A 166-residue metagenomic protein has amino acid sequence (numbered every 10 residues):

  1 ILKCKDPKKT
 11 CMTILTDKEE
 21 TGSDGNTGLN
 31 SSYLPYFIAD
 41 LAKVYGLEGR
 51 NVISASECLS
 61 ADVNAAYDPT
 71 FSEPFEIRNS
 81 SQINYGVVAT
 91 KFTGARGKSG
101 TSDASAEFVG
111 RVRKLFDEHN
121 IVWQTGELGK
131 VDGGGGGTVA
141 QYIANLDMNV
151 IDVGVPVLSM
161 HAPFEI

Functional and structural regions predicted by a protein language model:
I1-L2, P35-A39, V109-R113, A140: Predominant activation on well-ordered alpha-helical scaffold segments within soluble catalytic domains
L2-M12, V155-I166: His/Asp/Glu-rich mid-to-C-terminal helical/loop segments that flank catalytic regions of hydrolases
L2-V88, G134-G135: Acidic/histidine-rich catalytic neighborhood of metal-dependent amide-processing enzymes
A66-F71, F75-A162: Active-site-adjacent substrate-binding region of metalloamidase/peptidase-like peptide-processing proteins
